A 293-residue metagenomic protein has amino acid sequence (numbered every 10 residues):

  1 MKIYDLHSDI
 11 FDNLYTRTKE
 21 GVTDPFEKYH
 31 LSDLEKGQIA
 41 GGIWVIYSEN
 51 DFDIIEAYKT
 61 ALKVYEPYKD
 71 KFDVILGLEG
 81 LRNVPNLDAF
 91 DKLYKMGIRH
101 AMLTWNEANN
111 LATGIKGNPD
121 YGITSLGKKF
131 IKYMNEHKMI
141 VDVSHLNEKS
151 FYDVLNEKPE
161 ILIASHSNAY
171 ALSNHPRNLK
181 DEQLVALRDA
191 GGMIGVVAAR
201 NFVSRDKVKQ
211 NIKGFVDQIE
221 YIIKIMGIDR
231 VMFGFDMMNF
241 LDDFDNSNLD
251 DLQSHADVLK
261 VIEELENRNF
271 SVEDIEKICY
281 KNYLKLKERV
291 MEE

Functional and structural regions predicted by a protein language model:
K2-D5, G41, D73-I75, R99-H100 (+4 more regions): Structural preference for beta-strand elements that scaffold enzyme active sites
H7, L34, G97, V141 (+3 more regions): Conserved, mostly hydrophobic/aromatic
S8, S32-F52, D73-G77, R99-H100 (+2 more regions): Divalent metal-dependent hydrolysis catalytic cores, especially in the metallo-beta-lactamase
I10-E27, S48-E56, A108-I123, Y170-R177 (+2 more regions): Acidic/histidine-rich helix-loop elements that form or flank divalent-metal/phosphate-binding sites at the catalytic
V64-I140: Active-site gating/metal-coordination segments in enzymes
A89-K95, G117-I163, P176-G191, K213-D229 (+1 more regions): Histidine/acidic residue-rich metal-binding segments in metalloenzymes
N135, Q253-E293: Mid-to-C-terminal alpha-helical segments outside catalytic/metal-binding sites
M226-D251: Short acidic/histidine-rich active-site segments
